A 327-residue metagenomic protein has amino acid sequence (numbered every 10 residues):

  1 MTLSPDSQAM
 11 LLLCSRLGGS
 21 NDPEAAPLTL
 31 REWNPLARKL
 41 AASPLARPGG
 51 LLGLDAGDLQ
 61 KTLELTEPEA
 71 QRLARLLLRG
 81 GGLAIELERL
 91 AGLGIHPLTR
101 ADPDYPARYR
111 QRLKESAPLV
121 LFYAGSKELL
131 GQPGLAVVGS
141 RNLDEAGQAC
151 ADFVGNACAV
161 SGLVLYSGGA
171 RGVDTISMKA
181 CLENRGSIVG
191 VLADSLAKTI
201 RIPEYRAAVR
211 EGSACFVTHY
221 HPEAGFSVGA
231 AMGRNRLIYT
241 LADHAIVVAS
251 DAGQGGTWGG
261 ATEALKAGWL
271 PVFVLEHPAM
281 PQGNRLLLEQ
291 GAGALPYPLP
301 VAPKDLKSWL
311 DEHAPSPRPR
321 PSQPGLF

Functional and structural regions predicted by a protein language model:
M1-G81: Long amphipathic alpha-helical segments
M1-T29, G53-D55, I85-L93, T99-F327: Glycine-biased, small-residue-rich flexible motifs in mid-sequence functional cores and linkers
